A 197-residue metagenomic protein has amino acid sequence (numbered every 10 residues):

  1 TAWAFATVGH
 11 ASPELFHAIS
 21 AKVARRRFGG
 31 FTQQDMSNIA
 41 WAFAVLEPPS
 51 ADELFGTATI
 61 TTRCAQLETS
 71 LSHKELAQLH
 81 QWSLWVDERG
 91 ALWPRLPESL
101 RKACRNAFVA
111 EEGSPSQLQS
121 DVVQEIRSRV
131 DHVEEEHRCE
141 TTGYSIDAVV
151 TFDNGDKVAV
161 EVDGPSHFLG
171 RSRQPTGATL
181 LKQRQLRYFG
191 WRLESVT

Functional and structural regions predicted by a protein language model:
A2-T197: Eukaryotic RNA-binding helical-repeat scaffolds
